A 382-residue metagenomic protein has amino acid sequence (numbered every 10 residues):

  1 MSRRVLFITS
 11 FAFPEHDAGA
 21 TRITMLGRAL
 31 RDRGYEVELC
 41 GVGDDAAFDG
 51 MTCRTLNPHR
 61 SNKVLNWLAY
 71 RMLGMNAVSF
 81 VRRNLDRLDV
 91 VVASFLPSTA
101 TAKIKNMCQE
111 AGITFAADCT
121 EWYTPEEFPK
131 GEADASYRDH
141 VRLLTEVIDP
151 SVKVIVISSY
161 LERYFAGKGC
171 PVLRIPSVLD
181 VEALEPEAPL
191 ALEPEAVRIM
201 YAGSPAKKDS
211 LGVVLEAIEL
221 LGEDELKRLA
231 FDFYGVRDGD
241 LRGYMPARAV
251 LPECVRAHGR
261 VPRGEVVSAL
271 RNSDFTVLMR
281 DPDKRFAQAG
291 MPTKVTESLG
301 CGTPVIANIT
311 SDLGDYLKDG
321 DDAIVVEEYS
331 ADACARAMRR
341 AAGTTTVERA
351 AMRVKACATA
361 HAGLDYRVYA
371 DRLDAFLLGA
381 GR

Functional and structural regions predicted by a protein language model:
L6-I8, A191-I218, D232: Conserved donor-binding/catalytic core segment of Leloir-type glycosyltransferases
M25-R28, M75-R82, T99-A102, N106 (+4 more regions): Membrane-proximal helix-turn-helix segments that form the acceptor-binding/catalytic region of lipid-linked
Y160, V178: Carbohydrate-associated surface elements
A202, A230-G243: Glycosyltransferase donor-sugar binding loop
D209, G264-A269, T276-T296, I306-D315: Nucleotide-sugar-dependent
R242-L270: Nucleotide-activated donor-binding/catalytic signature segment of Leloir-type glycosyltransferases, i.e., the conserved
D319-A331, R340-T346: Conserved acidic donor-binding segment of nucleotide-sugar-dependent glycosyltransferases
T346-L377: A charged, aromatic-enriched C-terminal amphipathic alpha-helix characteristic of glycosyltransferases across folds
